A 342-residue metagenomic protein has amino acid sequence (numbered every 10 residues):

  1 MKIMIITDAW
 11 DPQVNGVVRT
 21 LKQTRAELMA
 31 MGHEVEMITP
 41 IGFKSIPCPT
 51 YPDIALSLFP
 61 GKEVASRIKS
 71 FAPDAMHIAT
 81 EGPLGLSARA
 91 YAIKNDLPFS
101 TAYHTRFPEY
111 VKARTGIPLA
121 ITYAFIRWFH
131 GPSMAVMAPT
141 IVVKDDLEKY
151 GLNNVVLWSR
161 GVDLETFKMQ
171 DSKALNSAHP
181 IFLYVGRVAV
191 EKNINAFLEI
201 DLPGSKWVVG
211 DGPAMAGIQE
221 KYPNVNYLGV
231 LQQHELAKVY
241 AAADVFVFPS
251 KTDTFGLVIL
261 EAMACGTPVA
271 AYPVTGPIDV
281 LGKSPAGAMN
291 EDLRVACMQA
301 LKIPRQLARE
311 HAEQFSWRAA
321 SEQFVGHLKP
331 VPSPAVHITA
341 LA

Functional and structural regions predicted by a protein language model:
A124-Q170: Donor nucleotide-sugar binding/catalytic pocket of nucleotide-sugar-dependent glycosyltransferases
H130, L231, K238-A243, F324: Short alpha-helical donor nucleotide-sugar binding micro-motif in glycosyltransferases
V162-P180, G217: Acidic anion/phosphate-binding donor-loop and adjacent secondary structure in glycosyltransferase catalytic cores
A174-W207: Conserved donor-binding/catalytic core segment of Leloir-type glycosyltransferases
A216-H234: Nucleotide-activated donor-binding/catalytic signature segment of Leloir-type glycosyltransferases, i.e., the conserved
K251: Aromatic "clamp/platform" in nucleotide-sugar-dependent glycosyltransferases that forms part of the donor/acceptor
A264, P268-A271: Short hydrophobic beta-strand element within catalytic cores of glycosyltransferases and related nucleotide-activated
K302-H337, L341-A342: A charged, aromatic-enriched C-terminal amphipathic alpha-helix characteristic of glycosyltransferases across folds
